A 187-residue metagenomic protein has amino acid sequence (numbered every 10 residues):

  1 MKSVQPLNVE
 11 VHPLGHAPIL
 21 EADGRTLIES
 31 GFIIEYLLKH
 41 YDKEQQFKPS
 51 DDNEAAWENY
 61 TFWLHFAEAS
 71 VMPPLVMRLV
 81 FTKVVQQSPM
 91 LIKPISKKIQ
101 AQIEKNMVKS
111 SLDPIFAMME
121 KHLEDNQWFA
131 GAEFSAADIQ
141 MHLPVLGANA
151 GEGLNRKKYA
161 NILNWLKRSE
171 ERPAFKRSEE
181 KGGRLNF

Functional and structural regions predicted by a protein language model:
M1-Q102: GST-like domain detector, emphasizing the conserved glutathione-binding G-site in the N-terminal thioredoxin-like
L20, G31, S110-I115, A174: Aromatic-glycine hotspot motif
E21-A22, A130, M141, F187: Conserved hydrophobic "DFG−1" position in protein kinase catalytic cores
L38-D42, E124, E170-E171: Residues at helix-coil transition
W63-K167: GST-like fold's C-terminal all-alpha helical module
L163-R177: Short, mixed-charge aromatic SLiMs
F175-F187: C-terminal helix/juxtamembrane-tail motif
